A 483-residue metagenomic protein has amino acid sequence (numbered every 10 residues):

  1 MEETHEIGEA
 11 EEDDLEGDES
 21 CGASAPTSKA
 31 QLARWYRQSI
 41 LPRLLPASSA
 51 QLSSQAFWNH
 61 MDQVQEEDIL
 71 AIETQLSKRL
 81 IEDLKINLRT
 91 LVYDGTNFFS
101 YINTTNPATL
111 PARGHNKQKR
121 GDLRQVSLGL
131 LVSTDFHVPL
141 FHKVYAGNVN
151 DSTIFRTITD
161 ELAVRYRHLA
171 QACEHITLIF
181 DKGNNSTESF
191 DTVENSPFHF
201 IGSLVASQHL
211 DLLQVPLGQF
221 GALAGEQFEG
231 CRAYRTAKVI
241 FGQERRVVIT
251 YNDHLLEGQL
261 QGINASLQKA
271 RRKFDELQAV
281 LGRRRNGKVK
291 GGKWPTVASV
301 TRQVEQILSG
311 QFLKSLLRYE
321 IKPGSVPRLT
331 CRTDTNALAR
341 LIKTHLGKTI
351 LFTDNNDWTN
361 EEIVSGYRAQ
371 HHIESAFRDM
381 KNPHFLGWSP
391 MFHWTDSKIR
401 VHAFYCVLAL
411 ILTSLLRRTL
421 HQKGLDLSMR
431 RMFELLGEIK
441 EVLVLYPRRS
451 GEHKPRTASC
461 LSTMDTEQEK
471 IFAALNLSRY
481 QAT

Functional and structural regions predicted by a protein language model:
E2-T483: Anion-binding and metal-coordination hotspots
